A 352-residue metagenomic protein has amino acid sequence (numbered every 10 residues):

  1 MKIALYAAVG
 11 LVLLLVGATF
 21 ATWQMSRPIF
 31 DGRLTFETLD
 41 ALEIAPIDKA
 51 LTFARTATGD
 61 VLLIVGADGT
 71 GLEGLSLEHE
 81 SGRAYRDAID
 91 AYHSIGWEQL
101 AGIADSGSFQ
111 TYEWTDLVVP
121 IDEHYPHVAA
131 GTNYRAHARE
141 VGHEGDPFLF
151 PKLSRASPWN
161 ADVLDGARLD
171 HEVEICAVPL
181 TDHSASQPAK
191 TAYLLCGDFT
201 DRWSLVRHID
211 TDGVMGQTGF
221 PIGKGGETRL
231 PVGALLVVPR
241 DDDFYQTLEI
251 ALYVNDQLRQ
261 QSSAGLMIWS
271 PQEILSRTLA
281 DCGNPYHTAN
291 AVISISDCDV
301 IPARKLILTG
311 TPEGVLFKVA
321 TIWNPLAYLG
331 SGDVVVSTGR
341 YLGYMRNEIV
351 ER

Functional and structural regions predicted by a protein language model:
M1-L15: N-terminal Sec-pathway targeting helices
G17-F148, L326-L329, V334-T338: N-terminal non-catalytic cap/leader segment that marks the start of a structured domain
D31-D40, H124-A289, L326, E351: Glycine-enriched loop-and-adjacent helix/strand subsegments that border the catalytic/binding cleft of enzyme cores
L34-L42, I274-L329: A conserved acidic, glycine/proline-rich C-terminal tail/linker
L51-T52, E174, L306, P312 (+1 more regions): Residue-level marker of beta-strand positions
G59, Y134-R135, D182-H183, P312-L316 (+1 more regions): Short, charged beta-turn/beta-strand-edge "cap" motif at the junction between a beta-strand and an adjacent loop
T191, R304-K305, T311, D333 (+1 more regions): Structural motif
A320-R352: Conserved glycine-rich phosphate/nucleotide-binding loop and adjacent Mg2+-coordinating catalytic segment
